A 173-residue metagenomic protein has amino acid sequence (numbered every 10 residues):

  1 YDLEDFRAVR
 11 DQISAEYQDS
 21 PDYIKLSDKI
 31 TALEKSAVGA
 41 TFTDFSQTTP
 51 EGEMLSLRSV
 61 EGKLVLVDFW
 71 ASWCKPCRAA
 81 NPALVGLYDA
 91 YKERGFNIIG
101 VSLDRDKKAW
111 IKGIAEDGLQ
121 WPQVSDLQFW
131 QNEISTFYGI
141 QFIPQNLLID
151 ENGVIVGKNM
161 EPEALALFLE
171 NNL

Functional and structural regions predicted by a protein language model:
Y1-L55: Oxidative protein folding and maturation machinery
E61-G62, F69-G86: Conserved redox-active cysteine motifs that mediate thiol-disulfide chemistry, especially di-cysteine Cys-X(1-2)-Cys
E61-K63, E93, L119, I140: Active-site acidic short loop of glycosyltransferases
L64-V65, P144: Alpha/beta-hydrolase fold active-site loops
V67, W110, Q123, G153: Hydrophobic, well-ordered secondary-structure elements that form the walls of internal hydrophobic environments
D68, I98-S102, V124: Short beta-strand segments
A79-D117, F129-T136, L167: Structural microenvironment flanking redox-active thiols in thiol-disulfide oxidoreductases
D117-L119, D126-N172: Thiol/disulfide oxidoreductase modules built on the thioredoxin-like
